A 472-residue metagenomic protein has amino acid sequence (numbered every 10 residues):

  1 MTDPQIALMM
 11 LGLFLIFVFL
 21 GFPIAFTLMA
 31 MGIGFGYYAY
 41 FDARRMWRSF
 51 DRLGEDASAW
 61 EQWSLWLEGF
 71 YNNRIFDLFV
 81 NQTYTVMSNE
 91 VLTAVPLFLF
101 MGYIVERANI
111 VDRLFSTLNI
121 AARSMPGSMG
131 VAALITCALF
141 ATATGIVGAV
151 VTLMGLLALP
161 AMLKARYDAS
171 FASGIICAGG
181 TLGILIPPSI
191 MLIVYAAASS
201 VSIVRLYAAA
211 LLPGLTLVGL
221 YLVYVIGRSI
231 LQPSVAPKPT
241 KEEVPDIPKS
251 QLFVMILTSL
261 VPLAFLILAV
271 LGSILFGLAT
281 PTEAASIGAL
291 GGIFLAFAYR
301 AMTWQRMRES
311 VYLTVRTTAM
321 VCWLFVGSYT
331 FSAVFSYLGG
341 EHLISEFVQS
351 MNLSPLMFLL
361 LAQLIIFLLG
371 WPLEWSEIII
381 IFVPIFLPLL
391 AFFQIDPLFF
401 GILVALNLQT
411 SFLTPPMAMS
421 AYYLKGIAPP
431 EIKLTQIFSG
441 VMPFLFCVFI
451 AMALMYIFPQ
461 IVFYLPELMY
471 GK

Functional and structural regions predicted by a protein language model:
M1-K472: Alpha-helical transmembrane segments of multi-pass membrane transport proteins
